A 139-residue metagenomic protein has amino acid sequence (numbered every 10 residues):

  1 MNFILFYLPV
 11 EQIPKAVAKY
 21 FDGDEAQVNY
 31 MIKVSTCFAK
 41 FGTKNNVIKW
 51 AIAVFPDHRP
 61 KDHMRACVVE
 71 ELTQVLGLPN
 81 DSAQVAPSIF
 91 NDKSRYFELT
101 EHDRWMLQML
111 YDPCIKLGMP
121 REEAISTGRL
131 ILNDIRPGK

Functional and structural regions predicted by a protein language model:
M1-K15, D92-K93: Acidic helix-start/capping segments at beta-turn-to-alpha-helix junctions
Y7-P9, K61-R65: Short low-complexity stretches enriched in small and charged residues
A16-K19, A66-C67: Short, solvent-exposed loop/turn and secondary-structure capping segments
F21-H63, L78-K139: Metalloprotease/metallohydrolase-associated module, dominated by Zn2+-dependent proteases
A66-L78: Active-site recognition of the HExxH zinc-binding catalytic motif
